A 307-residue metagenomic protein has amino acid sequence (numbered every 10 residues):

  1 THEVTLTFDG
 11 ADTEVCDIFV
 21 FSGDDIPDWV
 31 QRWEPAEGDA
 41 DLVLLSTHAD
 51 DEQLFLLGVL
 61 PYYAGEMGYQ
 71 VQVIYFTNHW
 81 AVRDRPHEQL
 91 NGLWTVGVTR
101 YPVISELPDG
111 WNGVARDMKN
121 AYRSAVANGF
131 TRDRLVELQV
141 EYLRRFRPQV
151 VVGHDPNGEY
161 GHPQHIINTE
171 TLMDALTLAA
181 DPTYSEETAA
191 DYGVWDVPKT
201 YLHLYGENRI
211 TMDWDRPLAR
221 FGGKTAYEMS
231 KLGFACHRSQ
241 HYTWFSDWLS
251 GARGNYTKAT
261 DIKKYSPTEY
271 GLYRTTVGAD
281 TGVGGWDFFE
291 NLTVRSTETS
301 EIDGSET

Functional and structural regions predicted by a protein language model:
T1-H2, W33-E34, L178-T307: The feature marks non-catalytic terminal segments
T1-S185, T307: Active-site beta-strand->loop->alpha-helix modules in alpha/beta enzyme cores, enriched in Gly/His/Asp(Glu)
